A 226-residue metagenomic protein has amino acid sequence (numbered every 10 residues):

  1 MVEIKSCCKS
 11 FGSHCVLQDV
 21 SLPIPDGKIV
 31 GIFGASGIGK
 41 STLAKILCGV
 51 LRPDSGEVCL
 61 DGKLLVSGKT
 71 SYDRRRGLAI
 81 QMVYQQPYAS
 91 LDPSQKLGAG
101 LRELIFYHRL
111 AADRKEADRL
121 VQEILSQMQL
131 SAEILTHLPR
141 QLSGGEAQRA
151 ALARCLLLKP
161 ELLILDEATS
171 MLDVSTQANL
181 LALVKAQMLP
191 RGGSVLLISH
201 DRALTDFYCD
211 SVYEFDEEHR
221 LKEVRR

Functional and structural regions predicted by a protein language model:
F33-A35: The feature captures the beta-strand-to-loop junction immediately N-terminal to the Walker
C48: Helix-to-loop junction immediately C-terminal to a conserved catalytic motif
L65-Q81, Q95, A99, Y107: ABC ATPase NBD coupling module
K115-E133: Conserved ABC ATPase "signature" region
L138-L142, E146: Conserved ABC ATPase signature
K159: Conserved catalytic motifs of ABC-family nucleotide-binding domains
